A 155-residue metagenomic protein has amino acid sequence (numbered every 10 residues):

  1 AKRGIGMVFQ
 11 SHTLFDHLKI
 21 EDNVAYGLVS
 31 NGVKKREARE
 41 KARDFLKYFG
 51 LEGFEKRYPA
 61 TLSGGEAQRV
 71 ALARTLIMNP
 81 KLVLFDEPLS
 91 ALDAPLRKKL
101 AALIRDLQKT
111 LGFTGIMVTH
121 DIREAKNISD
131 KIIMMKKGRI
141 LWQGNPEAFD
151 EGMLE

Functional and structural regions predicted by a protein language model:
V29, R36-F54, R105-D106: Conserved ABC ATPase "signature" region
Y58-L62, E66: Conserved ABC ATPase signature
L72: Hydrophobic anchor residue at the start of the ABC signature
I77-K81: A short, proline-enriched helix->beta-strand linker immediately N-terminal to the Walker B motif in ABC-type P-loop
V83-E87: Catalytic Walker B motif of ABC-type/P-loop ATPase nucleotide-binding domains
G112-V118: Conserved H-loop
